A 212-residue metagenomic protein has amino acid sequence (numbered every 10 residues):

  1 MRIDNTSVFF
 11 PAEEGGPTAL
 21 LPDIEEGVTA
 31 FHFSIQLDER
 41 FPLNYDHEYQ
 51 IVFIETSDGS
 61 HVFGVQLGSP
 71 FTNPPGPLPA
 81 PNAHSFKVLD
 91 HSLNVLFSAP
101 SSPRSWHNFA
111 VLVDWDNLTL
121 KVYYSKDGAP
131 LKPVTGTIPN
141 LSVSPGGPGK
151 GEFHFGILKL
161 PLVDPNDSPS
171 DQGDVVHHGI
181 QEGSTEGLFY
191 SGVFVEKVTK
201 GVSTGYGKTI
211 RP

Functional and structural regions predicted by a protein language model:
M1-P81, D90, P139-P212: Low-complexity, Ser/Thr/Pro/Gly-rich disordered linker/stalk regions
S34, K87, A110-L112, K121-Y123 (+1 more regions): Beta-strand cores of modular interaction/reader domains in eukaryotic scaffold and signaling proteins, especially PDZ
S60-F63, N94-S98, A129-G136: Surface-exposed loop/edge segments in extracytoplasmic proteins
P77-A80, S98-P103, L112: Short, conserved, surface-exposed binding loops centered on an aromatic residue
P81-F86, L118-L120: Repetitive beta-architecture junctions, highlighting loop-to-beta-strand starts across blade-like repeats
K87-N108: Short, aromatic/His-centered strand-loop micro-motif at the edge of beta-sheets
S102-K121, D127-G128: Localized edge beta-strand/strand-to-loop motifs within extracellular or lumenal beta-rich domains
Y123-S142, H154: Juxtamembrane loop segments immediately following a transmembrane helix
